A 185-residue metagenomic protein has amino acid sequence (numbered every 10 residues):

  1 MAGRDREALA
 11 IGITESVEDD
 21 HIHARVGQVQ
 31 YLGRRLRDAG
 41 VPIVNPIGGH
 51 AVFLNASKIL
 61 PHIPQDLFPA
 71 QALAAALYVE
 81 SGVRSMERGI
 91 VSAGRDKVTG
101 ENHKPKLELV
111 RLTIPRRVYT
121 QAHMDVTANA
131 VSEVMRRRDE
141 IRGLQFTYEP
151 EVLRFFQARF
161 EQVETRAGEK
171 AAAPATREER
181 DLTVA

Functional and structural regions predicted by a protein language model:
M1-A70, A75, S92: Active-site C-terminal subdomain of aminotransferase-like
S16, E80, S92-A185: PLP-dependent enzyme catalytic core of the Aspartate aminotransferase-like
I47-A51, A72-A74, E80-V83, K104-R111: Active-site lining segments that contact anionic ligands and/or coordinate catalytic metals
